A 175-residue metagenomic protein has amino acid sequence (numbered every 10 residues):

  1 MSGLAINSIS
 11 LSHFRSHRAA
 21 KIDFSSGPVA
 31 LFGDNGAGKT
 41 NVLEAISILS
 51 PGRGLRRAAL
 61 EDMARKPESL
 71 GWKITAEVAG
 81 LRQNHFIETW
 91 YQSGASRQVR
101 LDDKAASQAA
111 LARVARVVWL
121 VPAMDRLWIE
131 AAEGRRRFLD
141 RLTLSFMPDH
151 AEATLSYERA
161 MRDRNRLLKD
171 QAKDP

Functional and structural regions predicted by a protein language model:
M1-L4, H17-K21, Q92-Q98, V114-R116 (+1 more regions): Short, mixed-charge, low-aromatic patches
M1-S47: Pre-Walker A-like glycine/lysine-rich segment at the N-terminus of P-loop NTPase domains
N7-F14, G27-F32, D103-A109, D125-E133 (+1 more regions): Short, functional N-terminal and low-complexity linear motifs
F14-H17, F138, H150, Y157: Aromatic side chains
S26, A37, N41, A58 (+3 more regions): Generic alpha-helix structural propensity
S47-G134, F138-H150: Nucleotide-state sensing region of NTPase/ATPase domains
L142-P175: Extended, Lys/Glu-rich alpha-helical coiled-coil stalks
